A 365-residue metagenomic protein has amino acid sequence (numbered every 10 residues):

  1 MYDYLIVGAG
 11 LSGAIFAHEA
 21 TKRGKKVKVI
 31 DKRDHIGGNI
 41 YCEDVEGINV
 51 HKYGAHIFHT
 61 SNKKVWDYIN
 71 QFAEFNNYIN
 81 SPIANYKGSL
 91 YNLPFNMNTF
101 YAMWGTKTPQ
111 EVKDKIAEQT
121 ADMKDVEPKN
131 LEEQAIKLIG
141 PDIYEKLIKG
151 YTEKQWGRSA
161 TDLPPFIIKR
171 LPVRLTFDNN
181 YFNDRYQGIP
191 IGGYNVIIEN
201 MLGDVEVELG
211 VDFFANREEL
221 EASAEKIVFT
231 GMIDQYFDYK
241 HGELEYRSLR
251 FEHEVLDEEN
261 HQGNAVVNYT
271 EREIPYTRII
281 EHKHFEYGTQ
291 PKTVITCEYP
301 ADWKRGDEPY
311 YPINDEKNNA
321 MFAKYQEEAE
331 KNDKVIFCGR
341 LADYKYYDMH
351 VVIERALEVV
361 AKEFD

Functional and structural regions predicted by a protein language model:
Y2-V29, V360, F364: N-terminal Rossmann-like FAD-binding beta1-loop-alpha1 element of flavoenzymes
L5-V7, I30, A222-D234: Short hydrophobic core segments
L11-S12, D34-H35, N98, E153 (+5 more regions): Short, solvent-exposed loop/turn segments at secondary-structure junctions
T21-E46: Glycine-rich FAD pyrophosphate-binding loop
E43-Y68: N-terminal glycine-rich dinucleotide-binding loop that anchors FAD/FMN and/or NAD(P) in oxidoreductases
V65-K87, I143-K146: A short alpha-helix-loop-beta-strand transition element characteristic of N-terminal alpha/beta dinucleotide-binding
A84-Y91, M97-E225, Q235: Active-site/ligand-binding neighborhood in enzyme catalytic cores
Q235-F364: C-terminal segments that line or cap access tunnels to active or ligand-binding sites in enzymes and enzyme-associated
